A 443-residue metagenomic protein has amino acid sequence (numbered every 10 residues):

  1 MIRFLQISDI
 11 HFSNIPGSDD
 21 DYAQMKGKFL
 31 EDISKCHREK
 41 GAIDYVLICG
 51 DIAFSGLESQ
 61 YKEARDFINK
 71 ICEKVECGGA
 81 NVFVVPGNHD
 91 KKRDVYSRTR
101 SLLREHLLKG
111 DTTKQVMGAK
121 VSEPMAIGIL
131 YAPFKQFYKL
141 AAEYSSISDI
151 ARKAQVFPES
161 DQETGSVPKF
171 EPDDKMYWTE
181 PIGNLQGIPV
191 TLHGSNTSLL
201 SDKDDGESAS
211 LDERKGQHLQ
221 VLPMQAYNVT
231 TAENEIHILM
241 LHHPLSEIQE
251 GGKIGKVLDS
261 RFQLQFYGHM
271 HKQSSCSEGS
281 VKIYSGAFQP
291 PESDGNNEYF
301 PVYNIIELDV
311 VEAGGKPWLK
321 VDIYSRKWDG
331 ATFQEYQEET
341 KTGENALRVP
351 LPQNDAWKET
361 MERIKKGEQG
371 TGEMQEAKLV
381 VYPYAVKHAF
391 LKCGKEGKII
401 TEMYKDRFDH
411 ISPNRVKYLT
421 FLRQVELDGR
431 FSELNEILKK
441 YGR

Functional and structural regions predicted by a protein language model:
M1-L5, K175-G194, S277-V281, P317-L319: Beta-strand-turn-beta hairpins that frame and shape the catalytic cleft of phosphate-ester-processing enzymes
M1-V82, K92-Y96, P223-A232: N-terminal active-site segment of His-dependent metallophosphoesterases
Q6-S8, D44-D51, C77, N81-N88 (+4 more regions): Active-site neighborhood of phospho(di)ester-bond hydrolases with catalytic His/Asp-centered motifs
N14, F54-L57, D90-V95, L200-K203 (+3 more regions): Short catalytic/ligand-binding loop motif for oxyanion handling, primarily in non-cytosolic enzymes, centered on
G17-S18, T197-F266: Active-site-proximal segments of metal-dependent phosphoesterases and phosphodiesterases across multiple
R65-S210: Extended active-site neighborhood of metal-dependent phosphoesterases/phosphodiesterases
P244-W318: Conserved beta-sheet core of the metallophosphoesterase superfamily
D309-E436: A short C-terminal boundary segment appended to hydrolase-like catalytic domains
